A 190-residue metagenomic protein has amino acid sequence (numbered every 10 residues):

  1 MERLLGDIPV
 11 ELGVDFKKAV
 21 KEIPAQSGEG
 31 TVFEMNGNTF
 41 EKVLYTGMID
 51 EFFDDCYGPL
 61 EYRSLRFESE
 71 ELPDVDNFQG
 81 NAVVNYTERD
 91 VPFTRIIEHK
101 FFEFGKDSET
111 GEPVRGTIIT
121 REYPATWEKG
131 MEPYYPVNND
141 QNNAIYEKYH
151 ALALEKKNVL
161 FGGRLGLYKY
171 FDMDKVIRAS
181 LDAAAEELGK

Functional and structural regions predicted by a protein language model:
E2: Active-site phosphate/pyrophosphate- and oxyanion-stabilizing loops and adjacent acidic/basic residues in soluble
L5-V20: A conserved beta-strand/loop element that lines the FAD pocket in flavoprotein oxidoreductases
I8, F40-E41, K156: Short, well-ordered alpha-helix to beta-strand connector turns
E11-D15, H99, G162: Conserved beta-strand termini and adjacent loop/short-helix elements that scaffold enzyme active sites in alpha/beta
K21-L152: Mid-domain catalytic core of redox enzymes that form a hydrophobic substrate pocket/lid adjacent to a catalytic redox
Y57, F171-D174: Short, solvent-exposed loop/turn segments at secondary-structure boundaries
A153-K169, V176-S180: Short FAD-binding loop at a beta-strand-to-alpha-helix junction that anchors the flavin cofactor in diverse
I177-K190: Internal hydrophobic alpha-helix adjacent to the cofactor/substrate pocket in enzyme cavities
